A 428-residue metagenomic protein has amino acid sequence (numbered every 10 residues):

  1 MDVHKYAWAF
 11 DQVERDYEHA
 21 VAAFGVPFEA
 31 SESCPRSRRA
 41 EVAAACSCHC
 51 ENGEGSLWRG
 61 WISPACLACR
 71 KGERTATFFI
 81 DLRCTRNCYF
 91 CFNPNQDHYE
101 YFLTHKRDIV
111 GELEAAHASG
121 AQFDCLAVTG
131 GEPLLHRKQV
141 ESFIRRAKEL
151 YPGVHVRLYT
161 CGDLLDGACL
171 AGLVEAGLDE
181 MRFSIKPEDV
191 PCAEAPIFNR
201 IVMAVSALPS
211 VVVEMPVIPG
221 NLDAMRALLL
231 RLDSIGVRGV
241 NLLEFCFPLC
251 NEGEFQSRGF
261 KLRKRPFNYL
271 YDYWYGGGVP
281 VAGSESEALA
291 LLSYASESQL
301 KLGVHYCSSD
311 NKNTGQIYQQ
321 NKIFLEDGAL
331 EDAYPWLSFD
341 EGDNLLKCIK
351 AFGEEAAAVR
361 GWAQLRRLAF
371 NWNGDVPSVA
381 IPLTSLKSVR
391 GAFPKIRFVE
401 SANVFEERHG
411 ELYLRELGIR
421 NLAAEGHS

Functional and structural regions predicted by a protein language model:
M1-T77, R86, A357-S428: Flexible, acidic/Gly-rich N-terminal and inter-domain linker regions that tether and position cofactor-handling modules
L82-N95: Local cysteine-cluster metal-coordination motifs and their immediate loop/turn environment, predominantly Fe-S cluster
N95-R107, A121-H136, L150-L165, A176-I197 (+2 more regions): Core AdoMet radical
A116-G120, L173-G177, I201-S206, D233-S234: Acidic (Asp/Glu)-rich catalytic clusters
R137-R145, D166-V174, A193-I197, M225-L228 (+1 more regions): Distinct, well-ordered alpha-helical segments
G172-P187, L229-L242, L325-D343: Structural recognition of alpha->loop->beta junctions
P196-G283, L289-G315: Conserved C-terminal portion of the radical SAM core fold that forms the substrate/S-adenosylmethionine-binding
F267-S388: C-terminal accessory regions of radical SAM enzymes
